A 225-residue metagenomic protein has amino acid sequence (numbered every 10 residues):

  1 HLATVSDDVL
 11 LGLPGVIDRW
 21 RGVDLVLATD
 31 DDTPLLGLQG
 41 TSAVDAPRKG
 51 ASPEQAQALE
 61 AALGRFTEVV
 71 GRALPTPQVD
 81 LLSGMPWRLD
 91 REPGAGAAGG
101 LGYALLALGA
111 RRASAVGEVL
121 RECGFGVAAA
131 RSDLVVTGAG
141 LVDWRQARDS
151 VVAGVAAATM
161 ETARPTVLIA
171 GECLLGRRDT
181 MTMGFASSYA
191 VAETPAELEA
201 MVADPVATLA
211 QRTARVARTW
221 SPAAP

Functional and structural regions predicted by a protein language model:
H1-P225: N-terminal loops that bind phosphate or other acidic moieties and the adjacent beta-alpha structural core
